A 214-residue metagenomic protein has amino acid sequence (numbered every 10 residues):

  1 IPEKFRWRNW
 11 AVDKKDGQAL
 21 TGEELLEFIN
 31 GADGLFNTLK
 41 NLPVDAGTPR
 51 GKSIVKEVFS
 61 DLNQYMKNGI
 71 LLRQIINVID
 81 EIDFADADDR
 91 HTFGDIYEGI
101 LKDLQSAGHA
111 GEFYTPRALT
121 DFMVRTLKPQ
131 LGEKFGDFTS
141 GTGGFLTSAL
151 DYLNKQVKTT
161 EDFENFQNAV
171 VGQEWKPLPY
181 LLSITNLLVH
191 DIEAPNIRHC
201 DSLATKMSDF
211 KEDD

Functional and structural regions predicted by a protein language model:
I1, D213-D214: Internal hydrophobic scaffold segments of catalytic domains
I1-L131, N196-M207: Non-catalytic, mostly N-terminal accessory regions of nucleic-acid modification and defense proteins
E112-D213: Conserved S-adenosyl-L-methionine
